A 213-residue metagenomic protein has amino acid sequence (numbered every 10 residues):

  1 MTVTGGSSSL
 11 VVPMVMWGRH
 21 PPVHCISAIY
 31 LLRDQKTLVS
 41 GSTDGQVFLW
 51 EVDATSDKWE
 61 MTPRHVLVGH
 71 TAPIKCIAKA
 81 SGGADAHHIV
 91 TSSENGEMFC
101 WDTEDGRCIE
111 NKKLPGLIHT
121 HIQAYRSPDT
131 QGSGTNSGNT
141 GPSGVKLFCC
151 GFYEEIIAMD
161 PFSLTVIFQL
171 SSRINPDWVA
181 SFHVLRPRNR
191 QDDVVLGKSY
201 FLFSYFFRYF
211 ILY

Functional and structural regions predicted by a protein language model:
M1-S27, T43, F48-S56, F99 (+2 more regions): Intrinsically disordered, low-complexity acidic/Ser/Thr/Pro-rich linker and tail segments in large eukaryotic scaffolds
V3, G116-T120, T130-T135, Y153-E155 (+4 more regions): Terminal intrinsically disordered, low-complexity extensions flanking WD-repeat/beta-propeller proteins
V15-P21, E60-G69, C108-L114, F168-R173: Short C-terminal beta-strands that terminate individual repeats in beta-propeller domains, predominantly WD40 blades
P21-L31, T71-S81, L117-N139, P176-P187: Canonical WD40 repeat/beta-propeller blade segments in eukaryotic WD-repeat proteins
Q35-V39, A84-V90, F99, C108-E110 (+4 more regions): Structural hallmark of WD40 beta-propellers
G41-D44, S92-N95, C150-Y153, K198-Y200: Conserved strand-to-loop turn within each blade of WD40 beta-propeller repeats
V47-E51, M98-D102, I157-D160, L202-R208 (+1 more regions): WD40-repeat beta-propellers
